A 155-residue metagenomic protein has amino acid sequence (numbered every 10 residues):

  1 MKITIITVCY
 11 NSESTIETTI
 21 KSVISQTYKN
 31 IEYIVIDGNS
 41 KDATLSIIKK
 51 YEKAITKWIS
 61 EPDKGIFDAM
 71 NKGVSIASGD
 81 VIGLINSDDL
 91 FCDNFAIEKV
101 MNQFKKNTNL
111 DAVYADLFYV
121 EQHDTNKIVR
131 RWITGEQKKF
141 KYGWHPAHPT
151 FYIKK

Functional and structural regions predicted by a protein language model:
M1-S25: N-proximal low-complexity "stem/linker" segments adjacent to membrane-targeting elements
N30-N39, I59-P62: Short beta-strand/loop segment that forms part of the nucleotide-sugar
D37-S46, N86: A conserved acidic beta->alpha catalytic loop
A43, D68, D89-Q103: Acidic donor-binding/catalytic loop of UDP-sugar-dependent glycosyltransferases, especially processive GT2
S60-A77: Glycine-rich, basic loop-to-helix element that forms the pyrophosphate-binding segment of sugar-nucleotide handling
I82: Short aromatic/hydrophobic "clamp" motif used to bind/position activated sugar donors
N94-I128: Conserved donor NDP-sugar-binding/catalytic core segment of glycosyltransferases
A115, V129-K155: Conserved nucleotide-sugar donor-binding catalytic segment
